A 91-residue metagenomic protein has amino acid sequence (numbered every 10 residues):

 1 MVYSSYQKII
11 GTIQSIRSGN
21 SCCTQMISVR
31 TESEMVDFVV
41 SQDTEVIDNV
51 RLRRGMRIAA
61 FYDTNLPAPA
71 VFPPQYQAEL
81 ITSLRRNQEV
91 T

Functional and structural regions predicted by a protein language model:
M1-M26, I47-T91: Short, flexible, surface-exposed loop segments at domain boundaries
I27-T31: SH3/SH3-like beta-barrel fold
E34-R51: Beta-strand/loop nucleic-acid-binding surfaces
